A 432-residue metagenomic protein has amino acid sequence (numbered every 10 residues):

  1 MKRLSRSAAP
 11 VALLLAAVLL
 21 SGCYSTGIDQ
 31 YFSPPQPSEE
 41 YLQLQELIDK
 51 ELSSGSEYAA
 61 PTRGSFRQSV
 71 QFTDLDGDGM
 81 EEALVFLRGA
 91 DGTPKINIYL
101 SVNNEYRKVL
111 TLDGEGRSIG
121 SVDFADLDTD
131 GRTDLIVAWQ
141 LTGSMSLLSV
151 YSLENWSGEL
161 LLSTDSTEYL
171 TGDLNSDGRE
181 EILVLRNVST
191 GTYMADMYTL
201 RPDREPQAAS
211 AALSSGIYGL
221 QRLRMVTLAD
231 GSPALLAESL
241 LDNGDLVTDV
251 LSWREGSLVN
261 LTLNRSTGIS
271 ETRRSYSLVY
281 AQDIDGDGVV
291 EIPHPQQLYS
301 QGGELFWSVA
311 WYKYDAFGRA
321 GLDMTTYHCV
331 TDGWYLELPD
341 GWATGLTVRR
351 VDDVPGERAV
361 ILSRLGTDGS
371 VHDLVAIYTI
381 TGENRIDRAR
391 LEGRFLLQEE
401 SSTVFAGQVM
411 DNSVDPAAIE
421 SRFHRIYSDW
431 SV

Functional and structural regions predicted by a protein language model:
M1-S21: Sec-dependent bacterial lipoprotein signal peptides
G22-R364, G382-A406, D411, S421-V432: Beta-propeller-forming repeat regions
R364-N384: A short acidic-to-branched-hydrophobic micro-motif
V414-D415: Histidine-centered catalytic/metal-binding microenvironments
